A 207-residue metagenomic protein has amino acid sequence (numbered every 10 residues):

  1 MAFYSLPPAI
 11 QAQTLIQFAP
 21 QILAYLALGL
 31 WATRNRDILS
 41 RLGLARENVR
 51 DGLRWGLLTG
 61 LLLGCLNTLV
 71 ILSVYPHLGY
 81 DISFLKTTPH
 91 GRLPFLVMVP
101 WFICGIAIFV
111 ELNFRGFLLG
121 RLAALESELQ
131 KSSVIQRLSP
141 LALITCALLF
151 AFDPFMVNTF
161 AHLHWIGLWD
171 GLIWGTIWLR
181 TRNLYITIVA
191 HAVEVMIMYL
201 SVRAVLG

Functional and structural regions predicted by a protein language model:
M1, P20-Y25, T59-N67, I106 (+4 more regions): Alpha-helical transmembrane segments of multipass membrane proteins
M1-D51, F160, Y199-G207: N-terminal, membrane-interfacial amphipathic/helix-forming hydrophobic leader that caps and precedes the first
A2, Q17-A19, L28, A32-D37 (+10 more regions): Amphipathic, alpha-helical segments enriched in basic
Y4-S5, C65-T68, R137-A142: Short acidic/polar alpha-helix capping motifs at helix-coil junctions
P7-T14, L39-F109, A124-S132: Juxtamembrane helix-loop-helix connectors linking adjacent transmembrane helices in multi-pass membrane enzymes
Y25, G29-R36, N67, I71 (+4 more regions): Alpha-helical transmembrane segments of polytopic integral membrane proteins, especially the permease/helical cores
R92-G207: Transmembrane helix-loop-helix hairpins at the membrane interface of multi-pass integral membrane proteins
